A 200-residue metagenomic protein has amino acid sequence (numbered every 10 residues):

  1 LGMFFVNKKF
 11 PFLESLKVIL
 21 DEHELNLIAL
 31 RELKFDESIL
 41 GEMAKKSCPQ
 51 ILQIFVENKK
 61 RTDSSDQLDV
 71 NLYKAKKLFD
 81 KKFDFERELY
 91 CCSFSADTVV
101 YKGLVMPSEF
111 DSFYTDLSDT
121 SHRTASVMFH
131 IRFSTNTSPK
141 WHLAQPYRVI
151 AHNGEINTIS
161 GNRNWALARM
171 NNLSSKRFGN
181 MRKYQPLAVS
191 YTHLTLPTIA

Functional and structural regions predicted by a protein language model:
L1-K102, L187: An N-terminal JmjN-like helical accessory module and its immediate linker preceding a catalytic domain
K9-F12, E37, T135-S138, N157-T158 (+1 more regions): Flexible loop/turn segments at secondary-structure boundaries
S15-V18, A168, T198: Charged/polar, solvent-exposed surface patches and flexible loops
C48, T120-H122, M181: A short, structural micro-pattern
S65-N162: Conserved mixed alpha/beta core segments that line enzyme active sites in large multi-domain catalysts
L143-V189: Extended active-site and interfacial segments that coordinate phosphate-rich ligands in large catalytic machineries
S160, T198-I199: A very general structural signal that marks isolated residues within well-ordered alpha-helical segments
T192-T198: Conserved small/polar residues in nucleotide/adenosyl-binding loops
